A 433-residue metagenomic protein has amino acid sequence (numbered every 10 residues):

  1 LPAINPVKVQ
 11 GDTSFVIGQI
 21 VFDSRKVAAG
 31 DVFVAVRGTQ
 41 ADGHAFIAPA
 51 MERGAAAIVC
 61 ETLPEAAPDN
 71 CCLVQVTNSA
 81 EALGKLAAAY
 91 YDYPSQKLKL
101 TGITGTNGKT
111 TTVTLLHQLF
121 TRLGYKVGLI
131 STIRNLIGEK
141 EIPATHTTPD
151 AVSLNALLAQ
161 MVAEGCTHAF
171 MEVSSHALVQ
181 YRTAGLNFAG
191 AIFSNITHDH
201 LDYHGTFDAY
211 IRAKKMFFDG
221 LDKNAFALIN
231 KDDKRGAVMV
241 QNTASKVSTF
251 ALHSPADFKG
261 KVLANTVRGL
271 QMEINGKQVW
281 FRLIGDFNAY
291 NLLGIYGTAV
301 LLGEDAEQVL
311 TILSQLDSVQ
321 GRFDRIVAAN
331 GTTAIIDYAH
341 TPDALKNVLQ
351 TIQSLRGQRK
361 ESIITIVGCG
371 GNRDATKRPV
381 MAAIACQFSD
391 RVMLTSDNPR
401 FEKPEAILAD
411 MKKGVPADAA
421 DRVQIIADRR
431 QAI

Functional and structural regions predicted by a protein language model:
L1-K85, A89, K234, A256-A264 (+4 more regions): N-terminal leader/targeting and accessory segments in enzymes
P2, P64-N70, E164, V179 (+3 more regions): Acidic, Mg2+-coordinating active-site environments of NTP-dependent enzymes
V7, D69-T77, I142-T145, A244-A251: Active-site regions of enzymes building and remodeling cell-envelope glycoconjugates
G38-A41, V319, T351-D418, R429: Active-site beta-alpha connecting loops in nucleotide-dependent enzymes
I47, H117, L158, K214 (+3 more regions): Generic hydrophobic/aromatic pocket-lining and core-packing "Φ" positions
P49, R53-G54, V59, C72 (+6 more regions): P-loop/Walker A phosphate-binding loop and immediately adjacent motor/lid segment at beta-alpha junctions
A56, A189, D390: Receiver (REC) domain switch/active-site residues of two-component response regulators
A82-K231, R235-T243, N275, L293 (+1 more regions): Phosphate-binding loop of NTP-binding sites
